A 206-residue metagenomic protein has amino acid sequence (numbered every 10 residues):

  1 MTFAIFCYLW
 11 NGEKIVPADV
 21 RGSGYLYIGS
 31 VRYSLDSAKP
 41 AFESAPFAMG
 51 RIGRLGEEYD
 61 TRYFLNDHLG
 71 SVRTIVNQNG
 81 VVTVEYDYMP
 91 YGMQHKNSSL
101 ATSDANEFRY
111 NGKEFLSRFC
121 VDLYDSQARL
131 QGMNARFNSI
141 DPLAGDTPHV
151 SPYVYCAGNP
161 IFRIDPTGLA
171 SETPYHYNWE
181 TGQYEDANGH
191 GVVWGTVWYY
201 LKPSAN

Functional and structural regions predicted by a protein language model:
M1, F6, W10-G24, G29-V31 (+5 more regions): Conserved catalytic cores of ATP-dependent inositol ring kinases
M1, P17, R51-R54, I75 (+2 more regions): Beta-strand-dense domains in secreted/periplasmic systems and polymorphic toxin scaffolds
A4-E13, G24-Y33, K39-M49, R62-G70 (+3 more regions): Aromatic-rich beta-strand edge motifs centered on tyrosine
S23-Y25, L35-D36, M49-G53, V82-T83 (+3 more regions): A short local loop/turn or secondary-structure capping micro-motif enriched for an aromatic residue
G24-Y25, E107, L123, P152: A residue-level signal for beta-strand positions that form part of recognition/binding surfaces within mature
S30-L35, M49-R54, E172-H176: Short polybasic amphipathic segments
L35, K39, G53-Q127, I161-R163: A motif-centric feature for acidic-aromatic and gly/ser/thr-rich catalytic loops and repeats
G80-N97, F119-D122, Q127-A205: Short turn/helix-capping motifs enriched in Asx and small/polar residues
